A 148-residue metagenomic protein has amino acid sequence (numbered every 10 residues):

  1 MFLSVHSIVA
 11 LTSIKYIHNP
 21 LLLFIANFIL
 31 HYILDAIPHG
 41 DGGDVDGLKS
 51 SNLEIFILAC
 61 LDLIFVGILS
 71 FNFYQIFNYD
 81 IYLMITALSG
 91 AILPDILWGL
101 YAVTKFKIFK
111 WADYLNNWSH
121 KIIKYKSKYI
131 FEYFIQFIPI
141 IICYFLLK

Functional and structural regions predicted by a protein language model:
M1-K148: N-terminal membrane-targeting hydrophobic helices
